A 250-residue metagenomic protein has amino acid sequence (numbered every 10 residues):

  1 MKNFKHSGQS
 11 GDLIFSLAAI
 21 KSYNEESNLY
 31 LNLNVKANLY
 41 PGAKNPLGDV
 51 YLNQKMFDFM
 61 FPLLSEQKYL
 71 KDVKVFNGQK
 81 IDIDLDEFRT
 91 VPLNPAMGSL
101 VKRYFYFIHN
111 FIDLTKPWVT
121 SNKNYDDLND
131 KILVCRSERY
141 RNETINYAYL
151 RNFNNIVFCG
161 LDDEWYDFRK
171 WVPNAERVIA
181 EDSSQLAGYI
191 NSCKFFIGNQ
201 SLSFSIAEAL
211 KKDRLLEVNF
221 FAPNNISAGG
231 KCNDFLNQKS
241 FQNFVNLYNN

Functional and structural regions predicted by a protein language model:
M1-N250: Catalytic machinery of carbohydrate-active enzymes, primarily nucleotide-sugar-dependent glycosyltransferases
